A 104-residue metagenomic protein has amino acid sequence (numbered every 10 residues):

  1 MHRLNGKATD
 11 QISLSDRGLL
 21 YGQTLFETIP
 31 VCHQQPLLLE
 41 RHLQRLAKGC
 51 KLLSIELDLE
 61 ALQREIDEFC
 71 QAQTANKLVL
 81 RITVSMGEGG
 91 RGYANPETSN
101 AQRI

Functional and structural regions predicted by a protein language model:
M1-I104: Conserved alpha/beta cores of soluble small-molecule-handling proteins
